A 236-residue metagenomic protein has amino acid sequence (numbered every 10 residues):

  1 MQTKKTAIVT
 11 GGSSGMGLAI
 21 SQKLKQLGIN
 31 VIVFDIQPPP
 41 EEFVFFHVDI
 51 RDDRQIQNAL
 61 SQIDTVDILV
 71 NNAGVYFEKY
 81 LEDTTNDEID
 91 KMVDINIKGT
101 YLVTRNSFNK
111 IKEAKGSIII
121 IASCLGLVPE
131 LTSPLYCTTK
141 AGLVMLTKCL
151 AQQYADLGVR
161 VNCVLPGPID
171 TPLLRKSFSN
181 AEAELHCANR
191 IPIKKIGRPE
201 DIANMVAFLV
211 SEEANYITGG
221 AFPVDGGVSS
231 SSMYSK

Functional and structural regions predicted by a protein language model:
Y80-L81, E88-V93, C187: Substrate-binding pocket helix/loop in short-chain dehydrogenase/reductase
E82, V128-P134, D156, K194 (+2 more regions): Active-site loop immediately N-terminal to the catalytic Tyr-X3-Lys motif of short-chain dehydrogenase/reductase
T84, P129-C137, C149, S235-K236: Active-site loop-to-helix junction immediately N-terminal to the catalytic Tyr of the SDR YXXXK motif in Rossmann-fold
T104, T139, T147: Active-site helix of classical SDR
N109, Q152-D156, N215: Alpha-helical segment proximal to the catalytic Tyr-Lys
S123: Residue(s) in the substrate-gating loop at a strand-loop-helix junction that position the organic substrate next
A207, T218-K236: Short C-terminal tail/terminal secondary-structure segment of NAD(P)H-dependent dehydrogenase/reductase domains
